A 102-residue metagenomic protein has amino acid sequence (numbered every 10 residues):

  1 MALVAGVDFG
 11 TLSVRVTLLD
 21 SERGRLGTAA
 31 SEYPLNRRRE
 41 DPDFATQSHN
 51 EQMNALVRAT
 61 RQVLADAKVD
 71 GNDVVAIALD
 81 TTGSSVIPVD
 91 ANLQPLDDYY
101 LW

Functional and structural regions predicted by a protein language model:
M1-Y99: N-terminal glycine/serine-rich phosphate-binding loop of ATP-dependent small-molecule kinases, especially carbohydrate
